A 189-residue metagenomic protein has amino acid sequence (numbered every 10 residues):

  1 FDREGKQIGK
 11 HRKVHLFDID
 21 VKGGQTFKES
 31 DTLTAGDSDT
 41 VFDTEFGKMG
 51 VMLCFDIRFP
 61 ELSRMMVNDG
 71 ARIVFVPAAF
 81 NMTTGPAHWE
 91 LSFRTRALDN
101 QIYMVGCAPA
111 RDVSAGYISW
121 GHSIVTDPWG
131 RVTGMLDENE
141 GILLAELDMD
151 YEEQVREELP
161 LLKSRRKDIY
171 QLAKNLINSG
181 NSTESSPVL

Functional and structural regions predicted by a protein language model:
F1-D69, M82-L91, E158-L161: Active-site catalytic loop in hydrolytic enzyme cores
K6-Q7, Q25, L33-D37, M66-V67 (+6 more regions): Glycine-rich loops and low-complexity Gly/Arg-rich segments that provide flexible linkers or classic glycine-based
K48, L53-L143: CN hydrolase (nitrilase-like) catalytic-core segments centered on the catalytic cysteine and neighboring Lys/Glu
A108-L189: C-terminal beta-strand edge segments of enzyme domains
